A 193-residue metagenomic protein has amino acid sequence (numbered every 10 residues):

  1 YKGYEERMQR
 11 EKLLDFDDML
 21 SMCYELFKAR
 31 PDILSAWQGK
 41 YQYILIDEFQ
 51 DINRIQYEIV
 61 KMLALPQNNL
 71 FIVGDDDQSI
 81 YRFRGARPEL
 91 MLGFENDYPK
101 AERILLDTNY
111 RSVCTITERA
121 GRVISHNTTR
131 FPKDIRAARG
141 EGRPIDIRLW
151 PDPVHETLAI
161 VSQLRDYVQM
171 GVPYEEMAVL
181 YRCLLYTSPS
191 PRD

Functional and structural regions predicted by a protein language model:
Y1-G93, T108-S112: Conserved helicase NTPase motor core
P99-E102, D107-S188: Helicase P-loop NTPase motor core
P189-D193: A short, hydrophobic C-terminal helix/tail in secreted or cell-surface proteins
